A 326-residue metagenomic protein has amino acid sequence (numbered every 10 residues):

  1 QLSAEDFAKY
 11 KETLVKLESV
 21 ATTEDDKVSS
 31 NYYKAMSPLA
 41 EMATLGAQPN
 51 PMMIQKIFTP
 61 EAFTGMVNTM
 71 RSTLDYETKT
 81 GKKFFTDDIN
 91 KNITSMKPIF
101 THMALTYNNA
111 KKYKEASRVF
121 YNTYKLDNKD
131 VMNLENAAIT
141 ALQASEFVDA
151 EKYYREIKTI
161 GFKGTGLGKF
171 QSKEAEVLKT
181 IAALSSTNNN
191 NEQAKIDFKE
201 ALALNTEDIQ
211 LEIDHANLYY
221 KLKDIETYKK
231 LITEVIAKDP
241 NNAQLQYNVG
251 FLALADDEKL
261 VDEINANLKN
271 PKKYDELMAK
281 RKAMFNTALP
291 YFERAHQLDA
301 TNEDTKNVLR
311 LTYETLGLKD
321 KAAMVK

Functional and structural regions predicted by a protein language model:
Q1-A43: Start-of-domain marker
T22-D25, T78, N128-K129, F162 (+3 more regions): Short coil turns that delineate tetratricopeptide repeat
S30, N133, G166-G168, V177 (+3 more regions): TPR alpha-solenoid repeat register
K34, E41, M103, T123 (+9 more regions): Structural register within alpha-helical repeat arrays
P38, Y107, A141, L178 (+4 more regions): Residue at a conserved register position within TPR or TPR-like alpha-solenoid repeats
P38-H102, F162-A175, A255-Y291: Short coil/linker segments at helix-helix boundaries
